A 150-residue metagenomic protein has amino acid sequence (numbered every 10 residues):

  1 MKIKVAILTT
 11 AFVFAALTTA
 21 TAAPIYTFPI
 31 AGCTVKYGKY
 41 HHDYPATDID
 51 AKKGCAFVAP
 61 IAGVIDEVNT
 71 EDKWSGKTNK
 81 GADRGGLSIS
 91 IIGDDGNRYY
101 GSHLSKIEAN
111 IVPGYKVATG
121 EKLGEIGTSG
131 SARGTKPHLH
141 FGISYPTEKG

Functional and structural regions predicted by a protein language model:
M1-I7: Bacterial N-terminal signal peptides that target proteins for export
T9-A16: Bacterial N-terminal signal peptides
T18-A22: Sec/Tat signal peptide C-region and signal peptidase I cleavage site
A23-T27, A109-E121, T135-G150: Acidic, glycine-rich catalytic/binding loops that coordinate metals and/or anionic ligands
I30-I61, V68-G76, K80-G81, L87: Short glycine/threonine/proline-enriched tight-turn/helix- or strand-capping micro-motif at secondary-structure
C55-F57, I65, V117, L123-G124: Generic structural signal for buried aliphatic residues
P60-P113, A132, K136-G142: Zn2+-dependent peptidoglycan hydrolase active-site motif and core
T70, K122, G127-T128: Short, surface-exposed secondary-structure boundary micro-motifs
